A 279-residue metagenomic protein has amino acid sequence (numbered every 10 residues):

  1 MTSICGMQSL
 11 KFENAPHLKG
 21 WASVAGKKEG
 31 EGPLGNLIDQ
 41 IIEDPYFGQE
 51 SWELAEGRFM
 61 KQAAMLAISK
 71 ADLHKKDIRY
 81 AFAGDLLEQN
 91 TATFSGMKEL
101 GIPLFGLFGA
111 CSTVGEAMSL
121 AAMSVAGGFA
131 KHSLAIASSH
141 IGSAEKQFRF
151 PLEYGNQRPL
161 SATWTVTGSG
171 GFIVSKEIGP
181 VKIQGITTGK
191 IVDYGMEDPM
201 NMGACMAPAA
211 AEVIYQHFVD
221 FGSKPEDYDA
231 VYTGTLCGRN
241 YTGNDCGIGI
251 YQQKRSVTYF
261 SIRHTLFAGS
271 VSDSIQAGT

Functional and structural regions predicted by a protein language model:
M1-F105, G170-T279: Conserved "HGTGT" condensation-loop signature of ketosynthase/thiolase-family condensing enzymes that catalyze
C5-Q8, A122-V125, Q157-T163: A generic local secondary-structure boundary/capping motif
F82-G84, S133-S139: Short beta-strand segments
N90-G96, E116-M118, A144-F148: Short, conserved acidic/polar surface loops in the N-terminal third of protein domains
F105-M118, Q157-L160, A268-G278: Cysteine-centered functional microenvironments
F108-A135, V174, G278-T279: Active-site-proximal alpha-helical scaffold in enzymes
S139-Q157, S161, T187-D198: Glycine-rich, mobile lid/loop segments that gate access to catalytic sites or pores
P159-S175: Phosphate/pyrophosphate-binding betaalpha-module
